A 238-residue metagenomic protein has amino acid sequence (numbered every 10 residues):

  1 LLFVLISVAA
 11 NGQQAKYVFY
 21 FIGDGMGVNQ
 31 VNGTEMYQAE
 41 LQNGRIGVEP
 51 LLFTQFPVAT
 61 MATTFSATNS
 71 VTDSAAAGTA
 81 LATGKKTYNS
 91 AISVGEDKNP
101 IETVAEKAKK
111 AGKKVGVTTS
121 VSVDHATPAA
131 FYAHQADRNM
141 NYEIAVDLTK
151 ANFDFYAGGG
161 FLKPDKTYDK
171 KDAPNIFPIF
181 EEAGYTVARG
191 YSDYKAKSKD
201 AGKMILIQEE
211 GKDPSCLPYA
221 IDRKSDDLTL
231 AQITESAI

Functional and structural regions predicted by a protein language model:
F3-N11: Hydrophobic h-region of N-terminal signal peptides that target proteins for export in Gram-negative bacteria
Q13-S198, G202-K203, E210, L228-A231: N-terminal catalytic scaffold of extracellular/periplasmic and nuclease hydrolases that process anionic headgroups
E210-L217, D222-K224: Membrane-embedded hairpin module used as a gating/binding unit in multi-pass transport and secretion proteins
A220-I238: Accessory "access/gating" subregions that flank catalytic or transport cores
